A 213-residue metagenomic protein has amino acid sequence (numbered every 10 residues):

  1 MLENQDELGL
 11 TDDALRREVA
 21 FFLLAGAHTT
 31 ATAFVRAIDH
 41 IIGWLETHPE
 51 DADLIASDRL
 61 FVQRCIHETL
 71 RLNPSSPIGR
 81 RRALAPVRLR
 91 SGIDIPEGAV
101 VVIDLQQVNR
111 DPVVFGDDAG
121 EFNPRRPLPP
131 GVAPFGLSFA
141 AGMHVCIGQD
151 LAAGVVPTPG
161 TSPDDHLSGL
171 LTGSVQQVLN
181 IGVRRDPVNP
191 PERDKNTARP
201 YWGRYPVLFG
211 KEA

Functional and structural regions predicted by a protein language model:
N4-D53, V156, L171: Central I-helix of cytochrome P450 enzymes
Q5-L23, P124-M143: Short, hydrophobic/aliphatic alpha-helical segments
A25-T30, I93, Q149, S162-H166: Acyl activation and transfer enzymes in specialized metabolism, enriched for ANL adenylate-forming modules
T32, L60-Q63, A133, L137 (+2 more regions): A structural signal for well-ordered alpha-helical segments within the folded catalytic domains of diverse enzymes
D53-I93: Conserved cytochrome P450 K-helix E-x-x-R motif and the immediately C-terminal K′/meander segment
D104-G131, F139, H144, L151: Conserved cytochrome P450 K-helix/beta-meander segment immediately N-terminal to the heme-binding cysteine loop
Q149-T197: Cytochrome P450 heme-binding "Cys pocket" and the immediately downstream C-terminal segment
